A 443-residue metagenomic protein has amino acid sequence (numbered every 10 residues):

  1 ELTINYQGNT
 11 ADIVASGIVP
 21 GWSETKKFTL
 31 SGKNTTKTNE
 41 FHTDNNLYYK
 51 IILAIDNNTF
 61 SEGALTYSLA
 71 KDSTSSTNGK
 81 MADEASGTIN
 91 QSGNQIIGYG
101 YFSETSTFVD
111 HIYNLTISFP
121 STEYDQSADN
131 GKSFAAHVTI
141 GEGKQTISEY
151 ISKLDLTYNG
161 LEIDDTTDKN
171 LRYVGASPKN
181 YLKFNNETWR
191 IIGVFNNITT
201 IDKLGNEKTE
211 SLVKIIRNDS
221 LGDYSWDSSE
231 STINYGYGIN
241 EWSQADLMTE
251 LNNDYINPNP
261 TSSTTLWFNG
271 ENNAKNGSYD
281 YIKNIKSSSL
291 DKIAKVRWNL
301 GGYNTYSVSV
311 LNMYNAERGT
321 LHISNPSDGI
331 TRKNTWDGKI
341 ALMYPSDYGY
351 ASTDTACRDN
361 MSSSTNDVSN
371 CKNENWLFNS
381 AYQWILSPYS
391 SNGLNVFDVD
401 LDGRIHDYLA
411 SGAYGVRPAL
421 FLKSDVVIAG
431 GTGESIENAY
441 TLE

Functional and structural regions predicted by a protein language model:
E1-P20, A128-T146, T432-E434: Short, polar/proline-rich extracytoplasmic segments that appear immediately after membrane translocation
V14-A15, S76-S118: Extracellular adhesion/glycan-binding regions together with long Ser/Thr- and acidic-residue-rich low-complexity tracts
I18-S86: Surface-exposed interaction patch
W22, S31-N39, T43-N45, I97-T146: C-terminal, structured domain-capping segment
I52-D56, T66-T74, S118-P120, G141-G143 (+2 more regions): Predominantly extracellular/luminal cell-surface or secreted proteins
T146-E443: Long, domain-scale functional regions
